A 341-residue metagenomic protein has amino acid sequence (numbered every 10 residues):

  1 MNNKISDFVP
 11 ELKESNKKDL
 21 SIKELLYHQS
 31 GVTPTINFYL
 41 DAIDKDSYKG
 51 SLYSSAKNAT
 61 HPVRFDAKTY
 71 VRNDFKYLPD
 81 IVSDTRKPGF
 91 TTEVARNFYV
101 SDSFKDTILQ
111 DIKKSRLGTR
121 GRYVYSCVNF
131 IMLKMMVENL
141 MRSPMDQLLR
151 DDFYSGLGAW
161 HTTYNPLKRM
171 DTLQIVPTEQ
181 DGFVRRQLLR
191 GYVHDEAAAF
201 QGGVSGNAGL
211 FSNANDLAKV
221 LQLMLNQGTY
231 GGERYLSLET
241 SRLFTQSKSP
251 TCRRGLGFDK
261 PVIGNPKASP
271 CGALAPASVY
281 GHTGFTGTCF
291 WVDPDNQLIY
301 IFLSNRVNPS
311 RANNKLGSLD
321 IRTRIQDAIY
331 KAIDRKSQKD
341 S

Functional and structural regions predicted by a protein language model:
M1-S15, G156: Short, glycine/proline-biased beta-turn/loop segments that scaffold the active-site neighborhood
K17-S278: Short, surface-exposed loop or secondary-structure junction motifs that flank catalytic or metal-binding residues
R142, N296, N313-K315: Short, solvent-exposed loop/turn segments at secondary-structure boundaries
N226, Y230, E239-T240, S247-R253 (+2 more regions): Short, gly/Ser/Thr-rich active-site loops of penicillin-recognizing serine hydrolases
V279, T286-I299: Short, surface-exposed beta-strand/loop micro-motifs that present aromatic residues
